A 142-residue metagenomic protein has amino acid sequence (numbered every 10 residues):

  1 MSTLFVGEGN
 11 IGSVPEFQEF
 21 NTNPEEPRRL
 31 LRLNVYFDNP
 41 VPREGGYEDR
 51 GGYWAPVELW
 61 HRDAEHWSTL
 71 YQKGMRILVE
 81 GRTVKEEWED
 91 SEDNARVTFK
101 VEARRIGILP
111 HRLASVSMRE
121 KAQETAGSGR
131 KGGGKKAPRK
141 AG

Functional and structural regions predicted by a protein language model:
M1-G142: Single-stranded nucleic acid-binding surfaces, predominantly the OB-fold ssDNA-binding core
